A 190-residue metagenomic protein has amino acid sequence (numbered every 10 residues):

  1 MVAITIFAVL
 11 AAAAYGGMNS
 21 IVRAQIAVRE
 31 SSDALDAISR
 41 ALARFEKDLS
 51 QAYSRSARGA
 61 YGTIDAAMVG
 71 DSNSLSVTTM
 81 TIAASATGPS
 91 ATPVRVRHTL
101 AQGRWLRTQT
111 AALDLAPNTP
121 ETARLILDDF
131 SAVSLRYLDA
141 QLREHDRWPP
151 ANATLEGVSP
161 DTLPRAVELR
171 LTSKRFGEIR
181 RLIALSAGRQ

Functional and structural regions predicted by a protein language model:
M1-F7: N-terminal signal-anchor/signal peptide hydrophobic helix marking the start of the first transmembrane segment
A11-A116: Extracytoplasmic beta-strand-rich oligomerization domains located immediately C-terminal to a leader/signal peptide
M80-L163: Intrinsically disordered, low-complexity regions enriched in Pro/Ser/Thr/Gly and acidic residues
P164-E168: Short, conserved beta-strand segments of beta-strand-rich sandwich/propeller modules, principally
L169-R175: Short, exposed beta-strand-loop hairpins at the edges of beta-sheets in extracellular/periplasmic proteins
R180-A184: Edge beta-strands of extracellular beta-sandwich domains
G188-Q190: Extracytoplasmic/luminal low-complexity segments enriched in Pro/Gly and acidic/polar residues that act as flexible
